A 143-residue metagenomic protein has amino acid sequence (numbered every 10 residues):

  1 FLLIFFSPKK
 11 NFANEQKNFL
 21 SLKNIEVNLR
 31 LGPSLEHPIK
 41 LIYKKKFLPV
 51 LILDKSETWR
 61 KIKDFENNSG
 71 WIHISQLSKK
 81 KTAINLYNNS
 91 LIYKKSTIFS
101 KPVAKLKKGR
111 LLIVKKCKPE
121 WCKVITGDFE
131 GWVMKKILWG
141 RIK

Functional and structural regions predicted by a protein language model:
F1-A13: Classical Sec-dependent N-terminal signal peptides that target proteins to the secretory pathway
K10-L31, L41-K46, L53-K95, F99-P119 (+2 more regions): SH3-family beta-barrel domains
